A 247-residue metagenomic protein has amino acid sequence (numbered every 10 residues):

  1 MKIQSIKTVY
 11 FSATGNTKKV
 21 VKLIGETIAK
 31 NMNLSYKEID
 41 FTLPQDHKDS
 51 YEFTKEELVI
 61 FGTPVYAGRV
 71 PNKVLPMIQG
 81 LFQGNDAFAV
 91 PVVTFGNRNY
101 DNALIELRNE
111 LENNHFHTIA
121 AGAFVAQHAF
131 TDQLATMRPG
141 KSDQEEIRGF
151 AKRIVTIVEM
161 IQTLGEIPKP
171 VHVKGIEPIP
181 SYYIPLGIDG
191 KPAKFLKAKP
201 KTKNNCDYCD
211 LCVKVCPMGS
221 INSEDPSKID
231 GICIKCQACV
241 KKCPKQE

Functional and structural regions predicted by a protein language model:
M1-T8, T14-V20, I24-L43, D49-D189: FMN-binding flavodoxin-like domain, especially the glycine-rich phosphate-binding loop
T14-K19, K194, M218, Q246: Residue-level signal for functionally critical sites in structured catalytic/ligand-binding pockets
P64, K197-K199, S227: Generic detector of bulky aromatic hydrophobic side chains
K174-Y208, V213-K214: A mid-sequence, solvent-exposed acidic-amphipathic segment
K201-E247: Iron-sulfur cluster-binding cysteine motifs and their immediate structural context in ferredoxin-like electron-transfer
